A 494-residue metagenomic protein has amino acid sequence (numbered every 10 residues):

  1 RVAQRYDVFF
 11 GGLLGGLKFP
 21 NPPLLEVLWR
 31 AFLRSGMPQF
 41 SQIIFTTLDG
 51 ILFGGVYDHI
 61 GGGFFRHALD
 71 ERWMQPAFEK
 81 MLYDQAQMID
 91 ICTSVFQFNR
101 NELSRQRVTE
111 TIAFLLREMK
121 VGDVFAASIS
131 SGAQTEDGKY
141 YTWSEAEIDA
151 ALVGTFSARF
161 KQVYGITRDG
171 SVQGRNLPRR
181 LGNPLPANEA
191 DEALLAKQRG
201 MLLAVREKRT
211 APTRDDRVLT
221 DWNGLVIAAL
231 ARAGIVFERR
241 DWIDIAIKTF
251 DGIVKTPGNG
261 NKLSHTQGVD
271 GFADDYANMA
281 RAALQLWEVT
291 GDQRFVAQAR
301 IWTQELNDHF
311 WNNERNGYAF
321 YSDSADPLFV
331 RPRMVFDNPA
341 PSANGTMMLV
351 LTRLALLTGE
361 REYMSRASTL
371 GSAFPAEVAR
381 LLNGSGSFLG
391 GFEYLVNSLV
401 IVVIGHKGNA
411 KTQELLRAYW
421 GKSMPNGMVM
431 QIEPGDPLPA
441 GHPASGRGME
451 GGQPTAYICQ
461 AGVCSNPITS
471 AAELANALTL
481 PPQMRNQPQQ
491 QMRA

Functional and structural regions predicted by a protein language model:
R1-A494: Glycan-recognition and catalytic cores of secretory/periplasmic carbohydrate-active enzymes
